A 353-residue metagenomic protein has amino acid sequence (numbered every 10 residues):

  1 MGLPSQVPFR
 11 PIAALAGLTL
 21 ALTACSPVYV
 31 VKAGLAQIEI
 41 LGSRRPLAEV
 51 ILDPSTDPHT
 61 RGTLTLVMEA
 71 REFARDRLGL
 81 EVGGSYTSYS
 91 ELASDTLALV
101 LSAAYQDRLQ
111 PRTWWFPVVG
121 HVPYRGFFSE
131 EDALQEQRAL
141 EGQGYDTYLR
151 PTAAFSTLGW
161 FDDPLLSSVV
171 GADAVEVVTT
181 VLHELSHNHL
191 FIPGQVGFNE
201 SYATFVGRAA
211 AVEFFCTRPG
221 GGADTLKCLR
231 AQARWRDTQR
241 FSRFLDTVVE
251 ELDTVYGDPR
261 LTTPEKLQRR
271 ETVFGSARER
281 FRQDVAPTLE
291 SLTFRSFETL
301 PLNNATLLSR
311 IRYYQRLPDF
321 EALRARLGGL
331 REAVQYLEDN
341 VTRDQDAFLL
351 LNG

Functional and structural regions predicted by a protein language model:
G2-A14: Bacterial N-terminal signal peptides that target proteins for export
L22-A24: C-terminal motif of bacterial Sec signal peptides marking the signal peptidase cleavage site
S26-Y29: Bacterial signal peptide processing site
Q37-A74: Amphipathic alpha-helical packing elements
L52-T56, E69-G79, S186-L190, G207-P219 (+5 more regions): Sec-exported extracytoplasmic/periplasmic mature domains
R61-L64, M68, L134-Q137, V178-H183 (+8 more regions): Extracytoplasmic/secreted envelope proteins and their assembly/folding machinery, especially bacterial periplasmic
A70-T238: Acidic/His-rich structured neighborhood in mature extracellular/periplasmic domains
S242-G353: Pan-zinc metallopeptidase signature
